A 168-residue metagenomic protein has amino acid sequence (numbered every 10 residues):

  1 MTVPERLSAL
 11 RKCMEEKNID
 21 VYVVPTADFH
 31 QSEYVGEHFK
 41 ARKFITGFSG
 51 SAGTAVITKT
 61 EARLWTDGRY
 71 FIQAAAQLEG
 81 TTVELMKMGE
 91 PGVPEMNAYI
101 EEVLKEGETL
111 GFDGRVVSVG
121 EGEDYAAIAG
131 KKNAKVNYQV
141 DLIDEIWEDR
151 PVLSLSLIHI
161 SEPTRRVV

Functional and structural regions predicted by a protein language model:
P4-T46: Intrinsically disordered, low-complexity, positively charged segments
I19, A52, K59-E61, K105-T109 (+1 more regions): A general structural motif
P25-A27, T66-G68, M88-E90, F112-V117: Structural motif
T54-T58, A62-D67, G111-D113, Y138: Short internal beta-strands
I57-E61, L78, G130: Short acidic-glycine loop/turn motifs at beta-strand connectors
G68-E102: Compact, glycine/acidic-enriched structural inserts
I100-L153: Hydrophobic or amphipathic alpha-helical targeting/insertion segments
H159-V168: Single conserved hydrophobic/aromatic residue that forms the stacking wall/gate of nucleotide- or nucleobase-binding
